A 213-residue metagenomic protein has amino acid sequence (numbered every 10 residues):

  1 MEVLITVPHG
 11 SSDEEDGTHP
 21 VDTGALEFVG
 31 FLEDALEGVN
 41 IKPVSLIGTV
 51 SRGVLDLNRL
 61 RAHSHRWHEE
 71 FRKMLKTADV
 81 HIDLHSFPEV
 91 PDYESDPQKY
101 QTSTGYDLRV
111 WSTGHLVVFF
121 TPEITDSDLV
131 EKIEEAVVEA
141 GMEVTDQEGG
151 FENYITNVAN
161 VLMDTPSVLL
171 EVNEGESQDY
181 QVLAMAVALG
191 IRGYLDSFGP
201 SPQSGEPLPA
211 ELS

Functional and structural regions predicted by a protein language model:
M1-S213: N-terminal catalytic or cofactor-binding beta/alpha core of small enzyme domains
